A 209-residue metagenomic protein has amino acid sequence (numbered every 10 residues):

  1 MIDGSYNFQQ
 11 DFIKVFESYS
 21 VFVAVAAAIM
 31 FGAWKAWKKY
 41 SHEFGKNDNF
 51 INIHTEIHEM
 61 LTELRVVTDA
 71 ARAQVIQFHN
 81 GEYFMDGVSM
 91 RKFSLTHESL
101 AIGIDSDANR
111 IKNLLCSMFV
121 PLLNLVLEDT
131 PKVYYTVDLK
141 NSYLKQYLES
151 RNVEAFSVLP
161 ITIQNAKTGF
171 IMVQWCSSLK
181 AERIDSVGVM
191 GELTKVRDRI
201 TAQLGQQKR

Functional and structural regions predicted by a protein language model:
G4-G103, Q206-R209: Intrinsically disordered, low-complexity terminal regulatory regions
I53-M60, C116-V120, S186-V196: Well-ordered, non-membrane alpha-helical segments in soluble/globular domains
R72, K145, V158, F170: Short hydrophobic/aromatic beta-strand element in the GNAT-like acyltransferase core that lines or flanks the acyl-donor
F93-R151: Regulatory sensory and allosteric helical modules in signal-transduction proteins and certain transcription factors
E154-T162: A short, aliphatic-rich beta-strand micro-motif
T168-R209: Juxtadomain coupling helices with adjacent low-complexity linkers
